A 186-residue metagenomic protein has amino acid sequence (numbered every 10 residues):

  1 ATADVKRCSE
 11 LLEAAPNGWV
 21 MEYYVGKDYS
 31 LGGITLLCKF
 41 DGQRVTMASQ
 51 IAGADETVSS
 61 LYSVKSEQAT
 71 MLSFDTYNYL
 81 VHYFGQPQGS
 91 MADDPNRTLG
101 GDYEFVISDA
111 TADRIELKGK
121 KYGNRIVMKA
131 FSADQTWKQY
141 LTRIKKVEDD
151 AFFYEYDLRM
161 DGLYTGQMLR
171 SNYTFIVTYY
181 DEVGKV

Functional and structural regions predicted by a protein language model:
A1-D75, Y79, A110, A133-Y154: Acidic/polar, low-complexity intrinsically disordered N-terminal segments immediately downstream of a Sec signal
A48-D102, Y173-V186: Contiguous, well-ordered beta-strand patches that form the walls/edges of small beta-barrel/beta-sandwich domains
T76-D150: Beta-sheet ligand-binding and adhesion/scaffold domains
R125, K129-V186: Preference for solvent-exposed, low-hydrophobicity sequence contexts
